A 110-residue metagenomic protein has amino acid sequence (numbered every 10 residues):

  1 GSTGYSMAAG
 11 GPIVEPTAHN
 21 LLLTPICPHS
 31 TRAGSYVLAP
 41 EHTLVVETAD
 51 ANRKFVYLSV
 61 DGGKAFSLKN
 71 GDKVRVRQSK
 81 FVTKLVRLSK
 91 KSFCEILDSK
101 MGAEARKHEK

Functional and structural regions predicted by a protein language model:
G4-K110: Catalytic phosphate-donor-binding core of small-molecule kinases
